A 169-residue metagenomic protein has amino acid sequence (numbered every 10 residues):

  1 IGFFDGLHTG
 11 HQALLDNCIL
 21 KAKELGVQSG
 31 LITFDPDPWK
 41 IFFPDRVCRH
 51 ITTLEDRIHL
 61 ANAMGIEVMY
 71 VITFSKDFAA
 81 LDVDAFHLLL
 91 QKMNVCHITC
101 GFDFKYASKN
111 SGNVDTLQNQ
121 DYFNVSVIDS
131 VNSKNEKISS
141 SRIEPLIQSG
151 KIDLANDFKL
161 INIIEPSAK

Functional and structural regions predicted by a protein language model:
I1-K169: Nucleotidyltransferase catalytic core that binds NTPs
